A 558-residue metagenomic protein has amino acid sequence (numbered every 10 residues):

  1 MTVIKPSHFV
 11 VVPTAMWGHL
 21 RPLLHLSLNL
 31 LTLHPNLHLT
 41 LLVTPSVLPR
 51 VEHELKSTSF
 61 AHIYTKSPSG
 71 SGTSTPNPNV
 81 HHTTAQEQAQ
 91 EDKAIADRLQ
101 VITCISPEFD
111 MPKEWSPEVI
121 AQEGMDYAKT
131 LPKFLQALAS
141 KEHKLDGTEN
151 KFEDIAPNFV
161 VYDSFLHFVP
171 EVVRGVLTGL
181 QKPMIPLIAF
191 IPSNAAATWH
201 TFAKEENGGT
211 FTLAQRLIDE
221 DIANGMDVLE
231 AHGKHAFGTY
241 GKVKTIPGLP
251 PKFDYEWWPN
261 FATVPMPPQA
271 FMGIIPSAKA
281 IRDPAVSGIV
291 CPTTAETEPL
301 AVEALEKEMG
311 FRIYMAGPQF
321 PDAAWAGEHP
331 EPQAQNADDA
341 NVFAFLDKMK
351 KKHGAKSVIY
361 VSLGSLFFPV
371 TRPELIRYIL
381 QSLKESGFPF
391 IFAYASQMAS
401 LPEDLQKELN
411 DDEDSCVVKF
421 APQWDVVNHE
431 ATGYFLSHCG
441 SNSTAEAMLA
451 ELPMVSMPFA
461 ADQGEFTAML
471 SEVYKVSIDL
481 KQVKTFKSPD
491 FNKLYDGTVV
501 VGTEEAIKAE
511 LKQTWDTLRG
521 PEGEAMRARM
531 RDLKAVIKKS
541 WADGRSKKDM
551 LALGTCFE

Functional and structural regions predicted by a protein language model:
M1-I281, G288-C291, L300-V302, E306 (+2 more regions): Glycosyltransferase specificity loop/lid
T294: Hydrophobic pocket-lining residues within nucleotide cofactor-binding pockets
A316: Active-site cores of enzymes that catalyze phosphoryl transfer or operate on phosphate-rich substrates
